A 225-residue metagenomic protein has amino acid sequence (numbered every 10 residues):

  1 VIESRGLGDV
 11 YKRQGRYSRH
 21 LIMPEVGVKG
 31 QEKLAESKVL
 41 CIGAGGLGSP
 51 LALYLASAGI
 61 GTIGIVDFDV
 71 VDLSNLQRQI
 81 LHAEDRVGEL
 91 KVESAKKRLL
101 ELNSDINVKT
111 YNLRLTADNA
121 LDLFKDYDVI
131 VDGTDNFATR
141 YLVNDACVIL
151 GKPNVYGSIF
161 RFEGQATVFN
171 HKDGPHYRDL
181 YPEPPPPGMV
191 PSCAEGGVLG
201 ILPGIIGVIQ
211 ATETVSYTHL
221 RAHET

Functional and structural regions predicted by a protein language model:
V1-Y11, H219-E224: Single conserved hydrophobic/aromatic residue that forms the stacking wall/gate of nucleotide- or nucleobase-binding
G6, E36, K125-D126: Alpha-helix C-terminal capping/helix-to-coil transition sites in glycosyltransferase folds
D9-L40, L73: N-terminal charged helix/coil linker that caps or initiates catalytic domains
L47: Hydrophobic/small residue at the entry helix of a nucleotide-binding pocket
L51-A56: N-terminal Rossmann-like FAD-binding beta1-loop-alpha1 element of flavoenzymes
A58-T62: Conserved S-adenosyl-L-methionine
V70-L102: Glycine-rich phosphate-binding loop and adjoining beta1-alpha1-beta2 segment of Rossmann-like nucleotide-binding folds
S104, V108-Y111, L115-T116, L121-D122 (+2 more regions): E1/E1-like adenylate-forming module used to activate ubiquitin-like modifiers and sulfur-carrier proteins
